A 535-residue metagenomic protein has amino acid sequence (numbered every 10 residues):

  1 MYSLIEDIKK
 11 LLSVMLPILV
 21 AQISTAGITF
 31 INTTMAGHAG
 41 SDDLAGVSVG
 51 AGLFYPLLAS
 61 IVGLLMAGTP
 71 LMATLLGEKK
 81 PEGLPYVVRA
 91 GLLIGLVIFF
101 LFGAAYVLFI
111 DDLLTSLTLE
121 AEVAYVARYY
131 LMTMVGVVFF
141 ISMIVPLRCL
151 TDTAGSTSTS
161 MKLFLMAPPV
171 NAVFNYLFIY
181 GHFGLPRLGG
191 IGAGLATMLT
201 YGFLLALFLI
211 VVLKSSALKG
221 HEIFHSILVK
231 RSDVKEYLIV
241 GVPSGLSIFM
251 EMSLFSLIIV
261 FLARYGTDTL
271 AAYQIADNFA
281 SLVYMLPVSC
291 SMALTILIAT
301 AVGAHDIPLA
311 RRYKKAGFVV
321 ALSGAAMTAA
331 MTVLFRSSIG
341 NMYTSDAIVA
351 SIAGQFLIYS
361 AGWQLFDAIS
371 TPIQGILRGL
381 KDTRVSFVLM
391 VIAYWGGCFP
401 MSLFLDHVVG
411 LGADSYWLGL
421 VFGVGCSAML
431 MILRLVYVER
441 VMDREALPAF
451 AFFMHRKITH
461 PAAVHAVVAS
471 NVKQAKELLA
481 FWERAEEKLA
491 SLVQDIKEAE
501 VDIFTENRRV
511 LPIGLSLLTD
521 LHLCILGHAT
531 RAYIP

Functional and structural regions predicted by a protein language model:
M1-I18, M72-F139, L185-V242, I298-W363 (+1 more regions): Short alpha-helical transmembrane segments in multi-pass integral membrane proteins
E6-T34, H38-A39, G52-L71, L96-G103 (+6 more regions): N-terminal transmembrane alpha-helices
S13-T29, T133, A167, T200-L204 (+4 more regions): Transmembrane helical elements of multi-pass membrane transporters/channels
I23, G27-A45, L114-A121, L177-L188 (+4 more regions): Helix-terminus/linker motif at the lipid-water interface of multi-pass membrane proteins
A36-Y55, V87, E122-V126, G190-I191 (+5 more regions): Interfacial/gating helices of multi-pass transporter permease domains
L44-A104, I141-S160, I259, L270-R336 (+2 more regions): Small-residue-rich hydrophobic transmembrane alpha-helices
L65, M134-D152, S160-N171, A193-F208 (+5 more regions): Short runs within selected transmembrane alpha-helices of multi-pass transporters and secretion channels
P448-P535: A detector of single, family-specific signature residues that are central to catalytic or substrate-handling motifs
